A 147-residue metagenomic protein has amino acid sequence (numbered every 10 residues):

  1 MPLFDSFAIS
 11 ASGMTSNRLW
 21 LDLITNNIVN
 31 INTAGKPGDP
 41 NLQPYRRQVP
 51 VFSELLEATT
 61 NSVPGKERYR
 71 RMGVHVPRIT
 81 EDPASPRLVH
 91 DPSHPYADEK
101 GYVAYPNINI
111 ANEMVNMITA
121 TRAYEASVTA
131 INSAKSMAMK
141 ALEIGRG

Functional and structural regions predicted by a protein language model:
M1-G147: Amphipathic alpha-helical polymerization modules
